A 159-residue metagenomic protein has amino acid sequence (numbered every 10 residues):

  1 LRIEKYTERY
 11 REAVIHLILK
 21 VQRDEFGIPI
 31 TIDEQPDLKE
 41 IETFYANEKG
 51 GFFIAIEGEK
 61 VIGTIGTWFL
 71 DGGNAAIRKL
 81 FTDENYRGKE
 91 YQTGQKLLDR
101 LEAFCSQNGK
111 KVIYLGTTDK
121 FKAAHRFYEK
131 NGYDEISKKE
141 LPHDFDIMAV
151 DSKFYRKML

Functional and structural regions predicted by a protein language model:
L1-I3: Extreme N-terminal starter segment of soluble prokaryotic enzymes
K5-N85, Q95-R100, F104, E135 (+2 more regions): Acetyl-CoA-dependent GNAT
E8, E90-Y91, A149: Short, solvent-exposed loop/helix junctions and linker helices that flank or host conserved functional motifs
F26, S106, D146-M148: Residue-level signature of transmembrane alpha-helix interfaces in integral membrane proteins
K60, D83-D99, S106-N108, I113 (+2 more regions): Conserved glycine-rich acetyl-CoA-binding loop
K111-K122, R126-L159: C-terminal "cap" of GNAT-fold acetyltransferases
